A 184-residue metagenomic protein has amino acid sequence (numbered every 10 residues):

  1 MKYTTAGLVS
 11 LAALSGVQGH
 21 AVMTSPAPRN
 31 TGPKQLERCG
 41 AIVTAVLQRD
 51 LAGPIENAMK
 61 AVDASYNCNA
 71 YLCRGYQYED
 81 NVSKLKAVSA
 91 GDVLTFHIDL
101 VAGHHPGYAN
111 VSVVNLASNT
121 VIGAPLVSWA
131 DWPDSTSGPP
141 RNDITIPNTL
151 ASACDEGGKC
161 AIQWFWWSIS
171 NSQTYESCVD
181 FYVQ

Functional and structural regions predicted by a protein language model:
M1-T24: Fungal secretory targeting signals
H20-Q184: Structured recognition/catalytic domains enriched at protein termini, typified by the LPMO catalytic fold at the mature
